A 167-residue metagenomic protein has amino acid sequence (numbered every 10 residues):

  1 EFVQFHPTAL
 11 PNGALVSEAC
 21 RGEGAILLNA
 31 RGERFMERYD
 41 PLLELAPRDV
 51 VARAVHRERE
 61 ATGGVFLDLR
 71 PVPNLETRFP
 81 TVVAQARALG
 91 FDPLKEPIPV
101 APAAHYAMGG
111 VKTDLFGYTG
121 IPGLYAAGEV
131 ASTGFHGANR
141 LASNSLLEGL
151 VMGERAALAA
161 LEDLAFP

Functional and structural regions predicted by a protein language model:
E1-I98, A159-A165: An anion/pyrophosphate-binding glycine-rich loop and adjacent beta-alpha core in soluble alpha-beta enzymes
Q4-H6, H105-Y106, H136: Histidine-centered active-site/metal-ligand motif
P11-G13, D40-P41, F135-L146, P167: Short beta-alpha connecting loops at secondary-structure transitions that line or flank enzyme active sites
P11-L15, M108-L115, R140-L141: Short glycine/threonine-rich loop-to-helix capping motif typified by GTGT followed within a few residues by an Asp-Pro
A30, L115, V151: Short, ordered coil/turn segments that flank beta-strands lining enzyme active or ligand-binding pockets
T81-A131: A glycine-rich dinucleotide-binding beta-alpha-beta segment and adjacent secondary-structure elements that constitute
I121, G134-A160: A conserved FAD-binding loop/helix module that cradles the flavin
